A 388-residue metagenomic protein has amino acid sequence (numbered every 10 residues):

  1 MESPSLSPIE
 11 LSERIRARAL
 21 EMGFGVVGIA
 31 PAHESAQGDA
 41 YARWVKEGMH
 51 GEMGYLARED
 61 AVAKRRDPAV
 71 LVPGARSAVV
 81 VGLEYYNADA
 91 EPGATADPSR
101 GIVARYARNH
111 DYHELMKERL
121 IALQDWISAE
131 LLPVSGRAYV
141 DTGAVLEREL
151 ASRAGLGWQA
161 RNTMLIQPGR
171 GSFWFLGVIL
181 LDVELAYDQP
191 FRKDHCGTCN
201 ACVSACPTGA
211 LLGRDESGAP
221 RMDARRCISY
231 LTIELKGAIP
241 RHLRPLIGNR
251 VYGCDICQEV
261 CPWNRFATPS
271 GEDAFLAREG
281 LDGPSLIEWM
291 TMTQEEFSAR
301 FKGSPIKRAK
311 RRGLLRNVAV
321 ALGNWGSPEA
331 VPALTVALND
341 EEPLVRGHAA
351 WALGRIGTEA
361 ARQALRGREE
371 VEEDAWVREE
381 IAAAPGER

Functional and structural regions predicted by a protein language model:
M1-H195, G248, E370-A375: Auxiliary alpha/beta "docking" domains used to position bulky ligands
F24, A201-T232, K236-A238, L246 (+2 more regions): Iron-sulfur cluster-binding cysteine motifs and their immediate structural context in ferredoxin-like electron-transfer
I166-P190, A224-L243, Q294-S298: Short, charged low-complexity linear segments at domain edges
Q189-F191, L246, A299-I306, A337: Active-site-adjacent structural elements in folded domains
R278-R316: Glycine-rich phosphate/pyrophosphate-binding loop and adjacent beta-alpha nucleotide/cofactor-binding cores
E296-R300, G326-N339, T358-E370: Amphipathic alpha-helical scaffolding segments comprising HEAT/armadillo-like alpha-solenoid repeats
R311, E341-P343, E373-D374: Short inter-helical turns and helix N-cap capping residues of alpha-solenoid HEAT/ARM repeat scaffolds
L315-G326, V336, R346-T358, R378-R388: Structural detector for internal amphipathic alpha-helices that build alpha-solenoid repeat scaffolds
